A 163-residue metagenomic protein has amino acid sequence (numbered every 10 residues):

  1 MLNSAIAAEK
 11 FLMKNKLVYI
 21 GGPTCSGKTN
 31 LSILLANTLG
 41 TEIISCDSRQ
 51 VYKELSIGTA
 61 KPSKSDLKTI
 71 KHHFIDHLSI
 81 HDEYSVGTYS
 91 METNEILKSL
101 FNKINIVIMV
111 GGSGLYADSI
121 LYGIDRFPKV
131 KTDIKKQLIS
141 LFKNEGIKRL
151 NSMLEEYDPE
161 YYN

Functional and structural regions predicted by a protein language model:
L2-N163: Phosphate/pyrophosphate-binding catalytic cores of soluble transferases and nucleic-acid-acting enzymes
